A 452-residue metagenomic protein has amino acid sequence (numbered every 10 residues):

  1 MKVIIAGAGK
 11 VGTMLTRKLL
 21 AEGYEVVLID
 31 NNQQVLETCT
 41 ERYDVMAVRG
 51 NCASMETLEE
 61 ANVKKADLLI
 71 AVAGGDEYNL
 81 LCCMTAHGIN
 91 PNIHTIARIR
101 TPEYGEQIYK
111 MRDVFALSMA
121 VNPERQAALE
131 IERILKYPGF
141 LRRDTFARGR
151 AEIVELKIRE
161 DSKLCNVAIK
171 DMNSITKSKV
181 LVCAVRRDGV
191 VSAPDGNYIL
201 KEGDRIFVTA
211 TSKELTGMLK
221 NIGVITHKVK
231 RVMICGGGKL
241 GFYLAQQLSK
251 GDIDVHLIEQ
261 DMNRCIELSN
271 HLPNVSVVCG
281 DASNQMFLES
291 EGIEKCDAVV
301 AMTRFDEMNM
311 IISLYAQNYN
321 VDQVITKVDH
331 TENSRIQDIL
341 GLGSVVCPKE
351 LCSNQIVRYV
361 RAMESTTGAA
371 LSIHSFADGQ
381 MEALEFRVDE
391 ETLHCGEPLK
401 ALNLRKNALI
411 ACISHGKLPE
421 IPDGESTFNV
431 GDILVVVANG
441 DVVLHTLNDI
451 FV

Functional and structural regions predicted by a protein language model:
M1-V452: Cytosolic regulatory regions of ion transport systems
